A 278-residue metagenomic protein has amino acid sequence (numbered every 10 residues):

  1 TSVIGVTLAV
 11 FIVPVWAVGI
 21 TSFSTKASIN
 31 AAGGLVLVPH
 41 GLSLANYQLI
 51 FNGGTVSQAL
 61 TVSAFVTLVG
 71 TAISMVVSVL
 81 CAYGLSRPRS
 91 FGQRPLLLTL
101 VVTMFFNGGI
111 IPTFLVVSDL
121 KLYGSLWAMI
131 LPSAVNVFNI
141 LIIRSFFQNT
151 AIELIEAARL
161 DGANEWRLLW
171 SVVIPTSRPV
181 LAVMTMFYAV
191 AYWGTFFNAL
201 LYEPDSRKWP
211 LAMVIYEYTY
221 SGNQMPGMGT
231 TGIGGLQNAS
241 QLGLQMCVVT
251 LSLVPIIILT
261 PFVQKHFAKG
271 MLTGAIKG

Functional and structural regions predicted by a protein language model:
T1-G278: A hydrophobic, multi-pass inner-membrane permease signature
